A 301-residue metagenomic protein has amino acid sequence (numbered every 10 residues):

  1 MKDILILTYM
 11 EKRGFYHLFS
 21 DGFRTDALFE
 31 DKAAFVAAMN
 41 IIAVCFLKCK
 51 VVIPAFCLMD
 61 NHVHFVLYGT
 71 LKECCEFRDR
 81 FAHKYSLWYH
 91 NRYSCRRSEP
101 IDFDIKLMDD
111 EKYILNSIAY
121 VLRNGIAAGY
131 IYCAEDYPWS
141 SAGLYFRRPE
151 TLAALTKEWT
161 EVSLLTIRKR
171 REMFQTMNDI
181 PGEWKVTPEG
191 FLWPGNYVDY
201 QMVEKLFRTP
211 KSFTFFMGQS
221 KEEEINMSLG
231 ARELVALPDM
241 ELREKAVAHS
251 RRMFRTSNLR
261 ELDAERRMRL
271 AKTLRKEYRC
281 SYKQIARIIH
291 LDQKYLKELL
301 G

Functional and structural regions predicted by a protein language model:
M1-A55, T70-G301: Short Pro-Cys-Gly-centered "Cys-loop" motif that presents a nucleophilic cysteine in a tight turn
N61-G69: Short beta-strand->loop micro-motif that forms the acidic, two-metal-ion catalytic signature in nucleotide-processing
